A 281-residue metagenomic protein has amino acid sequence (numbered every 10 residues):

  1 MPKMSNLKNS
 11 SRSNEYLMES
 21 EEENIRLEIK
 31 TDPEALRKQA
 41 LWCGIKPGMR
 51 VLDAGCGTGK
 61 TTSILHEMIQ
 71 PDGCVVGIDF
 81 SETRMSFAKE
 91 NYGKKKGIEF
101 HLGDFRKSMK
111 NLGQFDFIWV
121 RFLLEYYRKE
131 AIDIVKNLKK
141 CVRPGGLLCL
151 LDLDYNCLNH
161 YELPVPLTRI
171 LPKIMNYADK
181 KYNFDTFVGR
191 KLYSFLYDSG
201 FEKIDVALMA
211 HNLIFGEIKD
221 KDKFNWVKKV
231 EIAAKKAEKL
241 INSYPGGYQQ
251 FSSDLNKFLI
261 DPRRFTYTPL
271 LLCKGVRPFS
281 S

Functional and structural regions predicted by a protein language model:
M1-E28: N-terminal, positively charged/glycine-rich alpha-helical extensions of SAM-dependent methyltransferases
S13-L17, E21-E23, A207-F265: C-terminal helical/coil "lid" or tail adjacent to the Rossmann-like core of SAM-dependent
K30-M49, I64: Conserved alpha-helix/loop element of class I SAM-dependent methyltransferases that forms part of the SAM/SAH-binding
L52-A54, T58-S108, D133: Class I SAM-dependent methyltransferase SAM/SAH-binding core
Q70, Y127-R128, V142-P144: Helix-to-beta-strand junctions that scaffold the AdoMet/dcAdoMet cofactor pocket in Class I SAM-dependent enzymes
M109-I118: A short acidic, Gly/Pro-enriched loop at the edge of an enzyme's catalytic core that lines a small-molecule cofactor
I132-L147: A short glycine-rich, Lys/Arg-flanked "PGG" loop and its adjoining helix->strand segment in the class I
C149-I218: Conserved catalytic/acceptor-binding region of the Class I
